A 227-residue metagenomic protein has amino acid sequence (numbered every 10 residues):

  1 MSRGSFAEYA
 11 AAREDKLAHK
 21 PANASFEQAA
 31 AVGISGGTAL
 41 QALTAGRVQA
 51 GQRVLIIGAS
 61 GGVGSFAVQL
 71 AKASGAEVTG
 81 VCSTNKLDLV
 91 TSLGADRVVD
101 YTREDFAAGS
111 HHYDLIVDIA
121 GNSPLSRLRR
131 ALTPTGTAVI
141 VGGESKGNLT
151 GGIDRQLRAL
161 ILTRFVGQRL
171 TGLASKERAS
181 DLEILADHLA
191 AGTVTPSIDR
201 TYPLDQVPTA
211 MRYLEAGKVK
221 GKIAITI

Functional and structural regions predicted by a protein language model:
M1-I227: Terminal helix/beta-alpha structural elements that buttress the NAD(P)+-binding lobe
